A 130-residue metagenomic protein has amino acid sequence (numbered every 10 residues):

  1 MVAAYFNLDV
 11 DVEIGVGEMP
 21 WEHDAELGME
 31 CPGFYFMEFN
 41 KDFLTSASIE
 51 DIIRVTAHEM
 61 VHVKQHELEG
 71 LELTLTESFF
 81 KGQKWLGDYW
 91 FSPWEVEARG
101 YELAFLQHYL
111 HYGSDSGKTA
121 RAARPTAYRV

Functional and structural regions predicted by a protein language model:
M1-P32: Auxiliary, metal-adjacent structural segments of Zn-dependent hydrolase domains
M1-Y5, F43, G82-W90, G117-A122: Membrane-proximal envelope and lipid/glycan-remodeling enzymes
A4-D11, G70-E72, Y109-G117: Surface-exposed helix-capping loop/turn segments at secondary-structure junctions
F34-F36: Short, structured active-site "lid" loops
E38-T56: Short pre-active-site segment immediately N-terminal to the catalytic Zn-binding motif
E50, R54, H66-V96: Post-HEXXH active-site segment of zinc metalloproteases
A57-Q65: Short active-site segment of divalent metal-dependent hydrolases/proteases that encodes the spacing between
F91, G100-V130: Long, well-structured alpha-helical subdomains associated with metal-dependent extracellular/ecto-lumenal hydrolases
